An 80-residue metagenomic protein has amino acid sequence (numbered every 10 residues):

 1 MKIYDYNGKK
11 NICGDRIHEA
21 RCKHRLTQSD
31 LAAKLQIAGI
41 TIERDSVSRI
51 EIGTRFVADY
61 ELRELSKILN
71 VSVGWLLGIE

Functional and structural regions predicted by a protein language model:
M1-H24: A short, Lys/Arg-rich alpha-helix, primarily the initiator
G8, I37-A38, G53: Short helix-capping/hinge SLiMs at alpha-helix to coil transitions
I12-D15, R25-L26, I42, V57-Y60: Residue-level signal for the short linker/turn that defines the boundary of a DNA-recognition helix
R25-R49: Short alpha-helical DNA-recognition segment
L35, S46, E51, E61 (+1 more regions): DNA major-groove recognition helix of helix-turn-helix
T54, A58-W75: DNA major-groove recognition helix of helix-turn-helix/homeodomain DNA-binding modules
